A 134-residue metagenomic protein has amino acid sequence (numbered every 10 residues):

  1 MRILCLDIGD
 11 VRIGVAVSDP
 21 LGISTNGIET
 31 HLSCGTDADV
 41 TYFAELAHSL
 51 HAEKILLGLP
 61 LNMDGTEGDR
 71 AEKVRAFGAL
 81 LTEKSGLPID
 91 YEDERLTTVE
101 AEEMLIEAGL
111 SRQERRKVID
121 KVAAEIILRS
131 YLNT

Functional and structural regions predicted by a protein language model:
M1-I3, V11-T134: Phosphate- and other anionic-substrate recognition elements at nucleic-acid/protein interfaces
D7: Conserved catalytic-loop position in the HRD/HxD motif
